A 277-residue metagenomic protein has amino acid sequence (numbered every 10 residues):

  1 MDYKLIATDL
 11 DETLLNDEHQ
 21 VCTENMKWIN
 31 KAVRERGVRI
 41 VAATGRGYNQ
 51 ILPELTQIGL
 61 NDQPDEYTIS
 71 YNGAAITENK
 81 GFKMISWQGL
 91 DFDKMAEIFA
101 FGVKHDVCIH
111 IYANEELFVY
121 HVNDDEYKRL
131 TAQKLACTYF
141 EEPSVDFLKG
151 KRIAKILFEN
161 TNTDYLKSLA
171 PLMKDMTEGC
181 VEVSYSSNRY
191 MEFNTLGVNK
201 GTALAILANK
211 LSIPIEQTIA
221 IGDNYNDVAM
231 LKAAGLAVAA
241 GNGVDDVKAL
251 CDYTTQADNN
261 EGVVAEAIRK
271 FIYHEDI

Functional and structural regions predicted by a protein language model:
M1-L5, T23, E192-I277: Mg2+-dependent phosphoryl-transfer enzymes with acidic/Ser/Thr/Gly-rich catalytic loops
D2-H19: Asp-based phosphoryl-transfer active-site loop
N25-E126: Active-site phosphate-binding/coordination module
G47, N72, E115, R189 (+3 more regions): A generic "binding-loop/recognition-motif" signal
I51-L55, L169, M173, L231 (+2 more regions): Hydrophobic packing residues within well-ordered alpha-helices of enzyme cores
I58, P64, N72, M176-G179 (+2 more regions): Short, structured coil segments at secondary-structure junctions
F101, H105-I221: Conserved acidic, metal-coordinating active-site core of Asp-based, Mg2+-dependent phosphoryl-transfer enzymes
